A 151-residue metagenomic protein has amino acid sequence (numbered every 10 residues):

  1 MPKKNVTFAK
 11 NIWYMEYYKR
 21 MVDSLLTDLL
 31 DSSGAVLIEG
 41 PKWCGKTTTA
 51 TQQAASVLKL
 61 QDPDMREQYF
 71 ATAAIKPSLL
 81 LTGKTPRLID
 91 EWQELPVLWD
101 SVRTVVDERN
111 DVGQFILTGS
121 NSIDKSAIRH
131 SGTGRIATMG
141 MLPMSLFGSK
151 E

Functional and structural regions predicted by a protein language model:
M1-E151: Phosphate-binding site recognition
